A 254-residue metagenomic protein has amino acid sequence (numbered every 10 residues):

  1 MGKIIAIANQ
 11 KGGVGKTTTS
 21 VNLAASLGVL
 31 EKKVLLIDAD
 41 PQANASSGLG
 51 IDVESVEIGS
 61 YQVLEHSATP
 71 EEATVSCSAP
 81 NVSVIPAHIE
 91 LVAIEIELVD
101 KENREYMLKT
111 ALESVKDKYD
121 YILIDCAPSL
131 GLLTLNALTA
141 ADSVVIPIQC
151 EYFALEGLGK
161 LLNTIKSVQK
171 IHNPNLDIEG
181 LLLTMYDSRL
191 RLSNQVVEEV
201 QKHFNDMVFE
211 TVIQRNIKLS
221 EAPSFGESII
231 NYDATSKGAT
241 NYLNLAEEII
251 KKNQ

Functional and structural regions predicted by a protein language model:
M1-Q254: P-loop NTP-binding core
